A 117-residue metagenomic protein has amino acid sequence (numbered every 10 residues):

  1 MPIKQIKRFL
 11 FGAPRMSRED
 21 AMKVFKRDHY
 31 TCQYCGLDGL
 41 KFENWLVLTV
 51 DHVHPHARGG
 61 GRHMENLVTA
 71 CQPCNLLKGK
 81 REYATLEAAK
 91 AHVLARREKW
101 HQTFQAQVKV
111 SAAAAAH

Functional and structural regions predicted by a protein language model:
M1, M22-V24, Y83: Membrane-interacting alpha-helical segments
M1-E19, L37-D38, K90-H117: A boundary/linker detector
M16-L48, C71: Short cysteine-rich loop/turn motifs with clustered Cys
D38-T69, Y83: Histidine-centered nuclease catalytic patch
L40, L76-G79: Short functional micro-motifs and their immediate structural scaffolds
T49, E87-K90: Glycine-rich, phosphate-binding/catalytic loops in enzymes
